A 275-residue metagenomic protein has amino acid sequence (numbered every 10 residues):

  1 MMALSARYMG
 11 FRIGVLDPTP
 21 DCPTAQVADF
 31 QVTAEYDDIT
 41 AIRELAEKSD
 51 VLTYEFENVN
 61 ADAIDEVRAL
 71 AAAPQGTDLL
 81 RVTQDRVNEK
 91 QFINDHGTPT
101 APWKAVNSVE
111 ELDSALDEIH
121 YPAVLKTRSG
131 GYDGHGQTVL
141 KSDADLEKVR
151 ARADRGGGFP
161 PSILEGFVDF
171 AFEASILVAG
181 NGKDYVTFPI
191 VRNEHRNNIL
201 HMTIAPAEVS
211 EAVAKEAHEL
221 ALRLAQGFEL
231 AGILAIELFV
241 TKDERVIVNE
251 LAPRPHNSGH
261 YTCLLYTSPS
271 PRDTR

Functional and structural regions predicted by a protein language model:
M1-Q91, E110: ATP-binding N-terminal substructure of ATP-dependent carboxylate-amine bond-forming enzymes
E44-L45, F92, S114-A115, K148-R152: CheY-like receiver
L70, Q75-G136, D143: A conserved helix-loop-beta module that forms one wall/lid of the active-site cleft in ATP-utilizing catalytic domains
I93, L116-L140, G158-A174, F188-R192 (+3 more regions): ATP-grasp fold ATP-binding core
L140-I233, V240: Internal nucleotide-binding/catalytic subdomain
N198-A207, A252-C263: Short, flexible active-site loops
E229-H260: Conserved metal-phosphate-binding beta-hairpin within the catalytic cores of diverse ATP-dependent phosphoryl-transfer
Y266-P271: Conserved small/polar residues in nucleotide/adenosyl-binding loops
